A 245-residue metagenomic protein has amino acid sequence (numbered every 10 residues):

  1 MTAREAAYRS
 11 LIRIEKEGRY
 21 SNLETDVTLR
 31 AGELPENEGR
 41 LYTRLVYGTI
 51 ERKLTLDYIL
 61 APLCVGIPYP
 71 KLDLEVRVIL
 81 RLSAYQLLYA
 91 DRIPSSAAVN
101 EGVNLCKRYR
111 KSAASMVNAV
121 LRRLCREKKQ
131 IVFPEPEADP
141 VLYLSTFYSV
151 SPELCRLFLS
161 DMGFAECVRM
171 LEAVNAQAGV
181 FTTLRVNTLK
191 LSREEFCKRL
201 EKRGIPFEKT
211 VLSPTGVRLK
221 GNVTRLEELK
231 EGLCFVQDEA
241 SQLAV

Functional and structural regions predicted by a protein language model:
M1-R225: Class I Rossmann-like S-adenosyl-L-methionine
K220-V245: SAM-dependent Rossmann-like transferase core, predominantly class I methyltransferases with a strong bias toward
